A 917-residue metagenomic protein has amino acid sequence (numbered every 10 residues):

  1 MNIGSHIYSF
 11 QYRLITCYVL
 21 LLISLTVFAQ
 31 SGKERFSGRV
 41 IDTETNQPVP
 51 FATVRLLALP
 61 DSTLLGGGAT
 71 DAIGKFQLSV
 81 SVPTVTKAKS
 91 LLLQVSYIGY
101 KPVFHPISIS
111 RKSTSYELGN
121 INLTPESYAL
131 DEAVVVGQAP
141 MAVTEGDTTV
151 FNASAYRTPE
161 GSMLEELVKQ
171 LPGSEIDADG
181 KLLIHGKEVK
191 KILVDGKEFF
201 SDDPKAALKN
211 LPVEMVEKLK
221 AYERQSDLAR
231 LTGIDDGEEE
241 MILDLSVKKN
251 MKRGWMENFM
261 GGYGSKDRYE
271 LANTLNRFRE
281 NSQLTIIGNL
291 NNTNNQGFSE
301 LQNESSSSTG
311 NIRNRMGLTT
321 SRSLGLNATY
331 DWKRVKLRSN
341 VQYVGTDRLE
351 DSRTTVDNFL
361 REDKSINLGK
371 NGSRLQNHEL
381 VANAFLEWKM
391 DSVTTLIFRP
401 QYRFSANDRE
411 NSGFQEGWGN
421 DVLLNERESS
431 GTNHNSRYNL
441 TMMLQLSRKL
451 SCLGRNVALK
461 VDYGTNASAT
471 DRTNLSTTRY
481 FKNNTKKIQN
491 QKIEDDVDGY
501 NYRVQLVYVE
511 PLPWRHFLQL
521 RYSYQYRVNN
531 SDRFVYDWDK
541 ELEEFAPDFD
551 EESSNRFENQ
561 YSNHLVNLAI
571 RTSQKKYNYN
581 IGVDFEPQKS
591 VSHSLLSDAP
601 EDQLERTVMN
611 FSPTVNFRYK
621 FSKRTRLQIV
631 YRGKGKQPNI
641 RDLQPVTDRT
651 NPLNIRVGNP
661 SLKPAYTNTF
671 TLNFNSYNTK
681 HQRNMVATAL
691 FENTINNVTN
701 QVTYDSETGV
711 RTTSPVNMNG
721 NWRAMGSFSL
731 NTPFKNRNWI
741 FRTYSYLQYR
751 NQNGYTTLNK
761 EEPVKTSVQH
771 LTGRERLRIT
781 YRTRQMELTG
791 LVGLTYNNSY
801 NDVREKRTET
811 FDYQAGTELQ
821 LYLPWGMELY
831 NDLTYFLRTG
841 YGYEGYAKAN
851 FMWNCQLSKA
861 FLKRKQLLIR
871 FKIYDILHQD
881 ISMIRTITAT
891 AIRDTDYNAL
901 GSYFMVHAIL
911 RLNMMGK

Functional and structural regions predicted by a protein language model:
Q30-K33, I73, T84-T86, I98-V103 (+19 more regions): Membrane-proximal, glycine/serine-rich, low-complexity loop/turn segments characteristic of large bacterial
E34-D42, G74, I121: A short, amphipathic beta-strand motif
F36, E44-A58, T144: Short, ordered, surface-exposed loop/turn motifs in non-cytosolic proteins
P60-Q77: Short, acidic Ser/Thr/Gly-rich low-complexity loop/linker segments typical of extracellular and cell-surface proteins
D147, N294-G310, D351-L368, Q415-E428 (+9 more regions): Surface-exposed loop/turn segments flanking beta-strands in extracellular/periplasmic regions
K370, N501-R503, P547-N555, V657 (+2 more regions): Outer membrane beta-barrel strand-and-loop segments of large Gram-negative receptors, especially TonB-dependent
L518-K623, R804: Signature of Gram-negative outer-membrane beta-barrel scaffolds
R774-Y796, K806-K917: Conserved C-terminal beta-signal and adjacent last beta-strands/turns of outer-membrane beta-barrel proteins
